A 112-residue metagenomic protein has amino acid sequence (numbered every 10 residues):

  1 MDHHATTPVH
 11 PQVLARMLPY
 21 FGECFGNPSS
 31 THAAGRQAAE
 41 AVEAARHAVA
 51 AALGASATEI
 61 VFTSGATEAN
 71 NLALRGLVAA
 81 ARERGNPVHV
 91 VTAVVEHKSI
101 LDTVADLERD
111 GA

Functional and structural regions predicted by a protein language model:
M1-A112: Pyridoxal 5′-phosphate
